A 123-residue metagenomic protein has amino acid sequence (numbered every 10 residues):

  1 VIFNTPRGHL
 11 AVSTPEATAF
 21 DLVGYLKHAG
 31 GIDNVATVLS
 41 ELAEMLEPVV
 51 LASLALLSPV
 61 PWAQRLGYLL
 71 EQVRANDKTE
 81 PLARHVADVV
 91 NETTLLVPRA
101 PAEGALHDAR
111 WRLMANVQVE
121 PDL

Functional and structural regions predicted by a protein language model:
V1-L123: Hydrophobic alpha-helical interaction segments
